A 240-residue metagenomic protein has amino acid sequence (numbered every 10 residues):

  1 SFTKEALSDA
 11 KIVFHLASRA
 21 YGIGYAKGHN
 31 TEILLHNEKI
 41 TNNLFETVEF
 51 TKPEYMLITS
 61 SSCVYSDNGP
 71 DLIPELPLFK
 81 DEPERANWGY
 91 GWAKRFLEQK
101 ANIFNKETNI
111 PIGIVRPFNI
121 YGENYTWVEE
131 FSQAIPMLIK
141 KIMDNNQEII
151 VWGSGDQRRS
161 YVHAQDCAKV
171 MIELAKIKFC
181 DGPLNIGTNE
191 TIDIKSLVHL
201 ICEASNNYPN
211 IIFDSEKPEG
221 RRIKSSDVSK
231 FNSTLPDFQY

Functional and structural regions predicted by a protein language model:
F2-H36, T47-F50: NAD(P)H-binding glycine-rich loop region in Rossmannoid oxidoreductase-like domains and their noncatalytic homologs
H15, N42-N87, G113: Conserved Rossmann-fold NAD(P)-dependent oxidoreductase catalytic core, especially the SDR/UDP-sugar
A17-S18, L57-S61, R116-F118, G155 (+1 more regions): Active-site beta-alpha turn of Rossmann-fold NAD(P)-dependent dehydrogenases/reductases
I23, I58-P74, G89-R95, K106-E107 (+1 more regions): Conserved catalytic-site region of short-chain dehydrogenase/reductase
G28-N43, W88, W92: Glycine-rich NAD(P)-binding loop of the Rossmann-fold in SDR/ketoreductase-type enzymes
E46, E84-F118, M137-N146: Active-site Tyr-X1-5-Lys
V64-S66, W88-G89, G113-I135, R158: Flexible, glycine-rich beta-alpha linker
D144-Y240: C-terminal substrate-binding subdomain of Rossmann-fold SDR/epimerase-dehydratase oxidoreductases
